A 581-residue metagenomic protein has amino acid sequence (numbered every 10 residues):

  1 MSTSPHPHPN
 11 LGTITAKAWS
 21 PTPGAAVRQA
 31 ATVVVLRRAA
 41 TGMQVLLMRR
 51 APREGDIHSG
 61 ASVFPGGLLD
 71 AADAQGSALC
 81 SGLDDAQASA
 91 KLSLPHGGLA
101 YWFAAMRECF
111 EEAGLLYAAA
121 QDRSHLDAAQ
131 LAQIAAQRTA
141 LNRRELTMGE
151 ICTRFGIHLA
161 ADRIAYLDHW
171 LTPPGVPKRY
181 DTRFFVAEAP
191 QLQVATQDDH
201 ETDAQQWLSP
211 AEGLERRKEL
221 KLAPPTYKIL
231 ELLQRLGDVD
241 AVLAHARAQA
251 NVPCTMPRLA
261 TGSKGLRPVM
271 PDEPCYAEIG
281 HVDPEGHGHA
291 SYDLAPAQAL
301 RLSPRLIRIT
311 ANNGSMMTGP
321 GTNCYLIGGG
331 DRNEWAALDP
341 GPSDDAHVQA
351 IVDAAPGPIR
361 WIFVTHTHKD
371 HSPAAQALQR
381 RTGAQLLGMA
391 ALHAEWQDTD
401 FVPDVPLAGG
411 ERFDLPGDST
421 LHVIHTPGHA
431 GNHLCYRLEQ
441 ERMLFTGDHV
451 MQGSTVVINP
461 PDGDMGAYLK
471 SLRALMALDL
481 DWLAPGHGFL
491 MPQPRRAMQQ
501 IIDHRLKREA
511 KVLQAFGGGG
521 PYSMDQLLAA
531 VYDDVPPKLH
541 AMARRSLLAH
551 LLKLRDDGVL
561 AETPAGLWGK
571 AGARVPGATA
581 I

Functional and structural regions predicted by a protein language model:
M1-P296, R301: N-terminal leader/linker segments that precede catalytic domains of diphosphate-processing enzymes
L36-R38, A187-A189, I327-D331, L415-G417 (+1 more regions): Active-site beta-strand termini and strand-to-loop segments that position acidic
A211-G213, R332-D344, R412, T420-K511 (+1 more regions): Metallo-beta-lactamase
H287-A295, Q514-I581: C-terminal regulatory/interaction regions
P296-A354, C435-G447, Q452: Conserved beta-strand hairpin/beta-sheet module of binuclear metal-dependent hydrolase folds, prominently
R305, I351, H487, V512 (+1 more regions): Residue-level signal for inorganic ion chemistry
S315, P320, P342-H422, R442: Active-site HxH/HxHxD metal-binding segment of metal-dependent hydrolases
T365-H371, H429, H487, H550: Histidine-centered divalent metal-coordination motifs
